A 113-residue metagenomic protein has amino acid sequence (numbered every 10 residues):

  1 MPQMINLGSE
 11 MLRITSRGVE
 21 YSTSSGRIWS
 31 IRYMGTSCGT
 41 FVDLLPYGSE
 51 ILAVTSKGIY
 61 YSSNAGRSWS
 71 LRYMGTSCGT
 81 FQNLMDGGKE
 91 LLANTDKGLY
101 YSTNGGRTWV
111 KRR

Functional and structural regions predicted by a protein language model:
M1-G8, C38-G48, C78-G88: Repeated scaffold domains used in trafficking and secretory/extracellular systems, primarily beta-propellers
M11, V19-E20, I59-Y60, L99: Hydrophobic beta-strand positions in blades of beta-propellers and related beta-sheet-rich domains
S16, S56, D96: Short loop/turn segments immediately following the C-termini of beta-strands
S22-T23, S62-S63, S102-T103: Conserved Ser/Thr-centered positions that define the repeating blades of beta-propeller domains
G26, G66-R67, G106: Short coil turn/linker residues within repeat-based beta-strand modules
Y33-T36, Y73-T76: Surface loop/turn motifs at the tips and blade-to-blade linkers of beta-strand repeat domains
D96-R113: Blade-level signature of beta-propeller repeat domains, shared across WD40, Kelch, NHL, RCC1 and BNR/Asp-box propellers
